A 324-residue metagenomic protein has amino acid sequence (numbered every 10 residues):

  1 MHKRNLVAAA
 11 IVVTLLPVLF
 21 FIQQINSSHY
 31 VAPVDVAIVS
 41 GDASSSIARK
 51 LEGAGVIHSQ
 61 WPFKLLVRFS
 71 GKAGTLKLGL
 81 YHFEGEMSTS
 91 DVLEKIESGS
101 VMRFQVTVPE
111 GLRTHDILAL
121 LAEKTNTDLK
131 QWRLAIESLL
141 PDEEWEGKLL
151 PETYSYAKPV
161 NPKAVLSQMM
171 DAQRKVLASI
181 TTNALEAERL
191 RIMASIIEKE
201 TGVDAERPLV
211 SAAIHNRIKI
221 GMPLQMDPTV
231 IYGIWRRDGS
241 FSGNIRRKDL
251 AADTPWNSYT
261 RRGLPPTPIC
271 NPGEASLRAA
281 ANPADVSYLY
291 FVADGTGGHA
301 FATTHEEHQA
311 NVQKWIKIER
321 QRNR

Functional and structural regions predicted by a protein language model:
M1-P33: N-terminal type II signal-anchor transmembrane helix that functions as the membrane-insertion/stop-transfer segment
H2, H29, H58, H82 (+4 more regions): Histidine (H) residue identity feature
H2-L6, P33-I38, A73-T75, E110-L112 (+3 more regions): Short low-complexity stretches enriched in small and charged residues
K3-R4, K50, K64, M87 (+4 more regions): Basic side chains
T14-L15, I47, I196: Hydrophobic core
P17-Q23, S88-S90, K248-D249, A279-A280: Short, flexible segments with low predicted structural confidence
S27-S179: Signal peptide-directed extracytoplasmic domains
E123-K130, L140-R324: Bacterial extracytoplasmic/cell-wall-associated proteins, especially those involved in peptidoglycan
